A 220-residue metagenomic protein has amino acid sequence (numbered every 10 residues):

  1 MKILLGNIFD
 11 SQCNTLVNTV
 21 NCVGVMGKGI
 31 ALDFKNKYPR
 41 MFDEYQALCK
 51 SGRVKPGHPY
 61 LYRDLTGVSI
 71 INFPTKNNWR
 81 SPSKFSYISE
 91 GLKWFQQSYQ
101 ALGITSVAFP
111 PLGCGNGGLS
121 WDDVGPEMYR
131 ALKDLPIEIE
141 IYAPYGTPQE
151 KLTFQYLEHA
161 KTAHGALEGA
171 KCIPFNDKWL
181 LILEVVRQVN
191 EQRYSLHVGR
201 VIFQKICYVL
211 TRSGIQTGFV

Functional and structural regions predicted by a protein language model:
M1-L181, Q188-Q204, Y208-R212, Q216-V220: Macrodomain-like recognition of ADP-ribose-binding/processing modules
